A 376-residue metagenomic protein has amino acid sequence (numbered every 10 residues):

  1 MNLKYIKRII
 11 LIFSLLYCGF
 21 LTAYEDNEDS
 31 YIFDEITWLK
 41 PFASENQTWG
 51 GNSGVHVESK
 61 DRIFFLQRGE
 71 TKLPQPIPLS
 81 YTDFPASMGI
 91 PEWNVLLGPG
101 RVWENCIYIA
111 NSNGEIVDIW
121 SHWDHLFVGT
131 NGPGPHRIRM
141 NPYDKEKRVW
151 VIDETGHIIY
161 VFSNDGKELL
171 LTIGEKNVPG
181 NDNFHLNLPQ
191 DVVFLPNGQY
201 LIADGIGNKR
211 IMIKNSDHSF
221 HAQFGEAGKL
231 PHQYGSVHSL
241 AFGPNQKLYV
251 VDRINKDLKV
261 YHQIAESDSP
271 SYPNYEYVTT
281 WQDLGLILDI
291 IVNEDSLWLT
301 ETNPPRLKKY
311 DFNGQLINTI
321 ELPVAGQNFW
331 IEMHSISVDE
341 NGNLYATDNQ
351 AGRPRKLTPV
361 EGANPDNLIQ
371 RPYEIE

Functional and structural regions predicted by a protein language model:
N2-I10: Bacterial N-terminal signal peptides that target proteins for export
L11-L15: Hydrophobic helical h-region of N-terminal Sec-dependent signal peptides in bacterial secretory/periplasmic proteins
C18-F20: N-terminal signal peptide c-region/cleavage motif recognized by signal peptidases
Y24-E376: Eukaryotic scaffold repeat domains enriched in small/polar residues
